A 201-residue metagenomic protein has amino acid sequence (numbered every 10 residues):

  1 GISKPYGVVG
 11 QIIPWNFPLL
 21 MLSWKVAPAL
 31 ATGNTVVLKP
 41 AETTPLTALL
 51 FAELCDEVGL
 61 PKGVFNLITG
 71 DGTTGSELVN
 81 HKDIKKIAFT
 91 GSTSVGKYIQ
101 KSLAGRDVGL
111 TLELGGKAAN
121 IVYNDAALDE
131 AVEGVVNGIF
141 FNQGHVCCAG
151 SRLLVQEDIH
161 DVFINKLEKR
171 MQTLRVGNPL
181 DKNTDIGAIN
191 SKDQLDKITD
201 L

Functional and structural regions predicted by a protein language model:
G1-E130: Rossmann-like NAD(P) dinucleotide-binding subdomain of oxidoreductase/dehydrogenase enzymes
S92-L201: ALDH superfamily catalytic-core signature
